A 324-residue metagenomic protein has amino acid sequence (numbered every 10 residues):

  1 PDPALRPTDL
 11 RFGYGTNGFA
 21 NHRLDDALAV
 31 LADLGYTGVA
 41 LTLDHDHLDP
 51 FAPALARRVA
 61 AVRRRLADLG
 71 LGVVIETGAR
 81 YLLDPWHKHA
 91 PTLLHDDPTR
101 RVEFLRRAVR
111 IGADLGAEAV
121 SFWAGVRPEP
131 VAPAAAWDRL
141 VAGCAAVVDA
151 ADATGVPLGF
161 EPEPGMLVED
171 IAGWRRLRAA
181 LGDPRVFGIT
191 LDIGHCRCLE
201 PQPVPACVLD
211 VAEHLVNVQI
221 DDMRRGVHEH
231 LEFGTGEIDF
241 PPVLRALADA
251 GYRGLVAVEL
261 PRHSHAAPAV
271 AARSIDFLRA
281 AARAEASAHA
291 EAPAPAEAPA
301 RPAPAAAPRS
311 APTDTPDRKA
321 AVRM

Functional and structural regions predicted by a protein language model:
P1-G13, A20-T37, A67, V102 (+8 more regions): Histidine-acidic metal/acid-base catalytic patches
G15-F19, T42-D46, G78-R80, G125-R127 (+4 more regions): Active-site beta-loop-alpha junctions enriched in small/polar residues
G15-G18, T92, V131, G165 (+1 more regions): Short N-terminal micro-motifs specific to bacterial/archaeal maturation and metal-cluster initiation sites
T37, L41-R139, H263, A321: Structural motif corresponding to the early beta-alpha repeats
A135, V148-D149, E163: Short helix-to-loop capping/linker segments positioned immediately adjacent to catalytic or ligand/cofactor-binding
V141-D149: Histidine/acidic residue-rich metal-binding segments in metalloenzymes
L158: Conserved beta-loop-beta element that borders a ligand/cofactor-binding pocket
V168: Active-site-proximal segments of metal-dependent phosphoesterases and phosphodiesterases across multiple
